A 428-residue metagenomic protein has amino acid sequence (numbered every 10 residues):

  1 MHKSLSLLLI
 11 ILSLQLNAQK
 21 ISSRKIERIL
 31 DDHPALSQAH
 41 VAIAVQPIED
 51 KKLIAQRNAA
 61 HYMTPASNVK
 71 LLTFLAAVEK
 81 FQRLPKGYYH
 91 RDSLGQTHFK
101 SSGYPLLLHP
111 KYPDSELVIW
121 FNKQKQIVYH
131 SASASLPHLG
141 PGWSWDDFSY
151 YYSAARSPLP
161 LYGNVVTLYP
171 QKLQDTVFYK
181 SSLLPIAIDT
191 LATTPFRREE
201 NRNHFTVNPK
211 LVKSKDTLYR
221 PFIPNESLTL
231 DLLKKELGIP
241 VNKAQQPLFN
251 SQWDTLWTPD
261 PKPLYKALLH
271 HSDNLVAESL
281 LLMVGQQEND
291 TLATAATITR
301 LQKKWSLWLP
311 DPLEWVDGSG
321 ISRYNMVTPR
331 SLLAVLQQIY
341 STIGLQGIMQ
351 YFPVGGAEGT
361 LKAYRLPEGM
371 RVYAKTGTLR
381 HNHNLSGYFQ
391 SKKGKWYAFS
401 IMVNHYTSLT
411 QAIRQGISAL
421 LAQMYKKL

Functional and structural regions predicted by a protein language model:
M1-R24: Bacterial Sec-dependent N-terminal signal peptides
A18-Y62, F81-R83, W120-K125: Beta-lactamase-like hydrolase cores
L30, E79-D311, K426-K427: Conserved serine DD-peptidase/penicillin-binding transpeptidase domain and beta-lactam-recognizing active-site
I43-V45, Y88-R91, S386: Short beta-strand scaffold segments in enzyme catalytic cores
K51, K70-F74, L159, L233 (+4 more regions): Residue-level preference for non-acidic, small/hydrophobic
I54-Q56, L281-L428: Small-residue-rich helix-loop
M63-A77: Active/ligand-binding-proximal structured segments within catalytic/core domains that scaffold catalytic residues
N68-L71, S227-L230, D273-E278, N325-P329 (+1 more regions): Short alpha-helical patches at coil-to-helix transitions and adjacent helical residues in well-structured domains
